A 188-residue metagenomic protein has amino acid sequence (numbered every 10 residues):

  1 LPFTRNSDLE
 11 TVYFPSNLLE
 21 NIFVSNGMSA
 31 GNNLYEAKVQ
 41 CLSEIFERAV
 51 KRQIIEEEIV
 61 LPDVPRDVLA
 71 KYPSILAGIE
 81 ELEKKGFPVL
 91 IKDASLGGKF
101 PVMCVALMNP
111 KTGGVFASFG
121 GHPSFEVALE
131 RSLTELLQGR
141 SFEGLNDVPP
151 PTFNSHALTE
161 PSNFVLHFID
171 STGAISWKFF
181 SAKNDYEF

Functional and structural regions predicted by a protein language model:
L1-F188: Helix-biased "structured C-terminal domain" signature
